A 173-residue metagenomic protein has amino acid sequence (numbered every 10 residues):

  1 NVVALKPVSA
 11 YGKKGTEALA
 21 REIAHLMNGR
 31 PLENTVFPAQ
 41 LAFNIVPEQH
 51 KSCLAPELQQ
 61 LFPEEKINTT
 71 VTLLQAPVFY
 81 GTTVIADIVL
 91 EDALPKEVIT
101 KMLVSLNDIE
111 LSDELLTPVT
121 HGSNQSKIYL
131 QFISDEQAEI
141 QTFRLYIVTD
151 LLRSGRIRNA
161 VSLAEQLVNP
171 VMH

Functional and structural regions predicted by a protein language model:
N1-K101: Active-site-lining helix/loop region of Rossmann-like oxidoreductase modules
N68-H173: C-terminal active-site/capping subdomain that shapes the small-molecule cofactor and substrate pocket of enzyme
